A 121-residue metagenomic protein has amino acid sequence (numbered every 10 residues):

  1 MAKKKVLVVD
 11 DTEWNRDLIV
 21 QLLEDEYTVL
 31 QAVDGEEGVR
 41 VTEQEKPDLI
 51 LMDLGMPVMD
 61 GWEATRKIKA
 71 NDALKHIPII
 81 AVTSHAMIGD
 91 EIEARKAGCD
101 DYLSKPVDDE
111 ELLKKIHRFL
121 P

Functional and structural regions predicted by a protein language model:
E13-L30: Two-component/phosphorelay signaling modules centered on CheY-like receiver
Y27-V33, V41, L103: Short hydrophobic/Thr-rich beta-strand motif most characteristic of the beta2 strand and flanking loop of CheY-like
E45-L51: Active-site beta3 strand of CheY-like receiver
M56: Receiver (REC) domain active-site loop signature in two-component systems and cognate sites in sensor histidine kinases
V107-I116: C-terminal output helix
